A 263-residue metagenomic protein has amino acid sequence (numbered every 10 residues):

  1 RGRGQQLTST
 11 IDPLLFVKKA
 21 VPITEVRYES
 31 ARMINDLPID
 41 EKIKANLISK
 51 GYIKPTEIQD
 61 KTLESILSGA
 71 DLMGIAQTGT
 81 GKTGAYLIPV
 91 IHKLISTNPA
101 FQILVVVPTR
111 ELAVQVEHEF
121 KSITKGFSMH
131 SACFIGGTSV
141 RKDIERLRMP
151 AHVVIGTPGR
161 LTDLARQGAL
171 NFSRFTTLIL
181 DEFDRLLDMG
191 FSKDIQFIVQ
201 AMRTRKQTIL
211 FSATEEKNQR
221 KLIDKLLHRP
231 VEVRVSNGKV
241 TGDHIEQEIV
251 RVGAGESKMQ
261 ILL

Functional and structural regions predicted by a protein language model:
R1-A70, P108, V250-G253, L262: N-terminal intrinsically disordered, low-complexity tails of helicases
D36, K54-P55, V105, V154 (+2 more regions): Conserved SAM-binding loop
K44-A45, P99-R166, R174-T177, K221 (+1 more regions): Conserved nucleic-acid-binding Ia/Ib motif block in the N-terminal RecA-like helicase ATPase lobe
I58-K61, P89, R160, D194-F197 (+1 more regions): Well-ordered alpha-helical segments embedded in enzymatic catalytic cores
L63-L72, T83-N98, E119-I123: Walker A/P-loop NTP-binding motif
L72-G74, I103: Conserved beta-strand position immediately N-terminal to the Walker
A76-T80: The conserved Walker
L104, I123, A132, D143 (+1 more regions): Interdomain coupling/hinge region of P-loop NTPase helicase/AAA+ cores
